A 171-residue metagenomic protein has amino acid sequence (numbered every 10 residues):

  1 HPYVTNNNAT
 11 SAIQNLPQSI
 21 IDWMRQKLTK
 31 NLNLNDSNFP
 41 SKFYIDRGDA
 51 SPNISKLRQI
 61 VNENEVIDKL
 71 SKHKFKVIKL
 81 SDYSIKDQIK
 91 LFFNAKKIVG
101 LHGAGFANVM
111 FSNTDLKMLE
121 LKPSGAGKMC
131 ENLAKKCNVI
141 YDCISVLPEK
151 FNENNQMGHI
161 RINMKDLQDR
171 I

Functional and structural regions predicted by a protein language model:
H1-I171: The feature primarily captures lumenal catalytic ectodomains of type II secretory-pathway glycosyltransferases
